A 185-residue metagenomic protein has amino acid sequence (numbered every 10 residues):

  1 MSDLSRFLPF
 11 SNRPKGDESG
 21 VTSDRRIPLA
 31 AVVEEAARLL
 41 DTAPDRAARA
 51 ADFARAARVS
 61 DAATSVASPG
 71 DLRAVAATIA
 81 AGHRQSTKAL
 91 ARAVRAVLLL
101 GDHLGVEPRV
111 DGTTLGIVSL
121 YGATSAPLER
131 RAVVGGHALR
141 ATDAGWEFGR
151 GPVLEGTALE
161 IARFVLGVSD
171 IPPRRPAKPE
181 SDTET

Functional and structural regions predicted by a protein language model:
M1-T185: Structured surface interface patches that mediate subunit assembly and partner/cofactor docking
